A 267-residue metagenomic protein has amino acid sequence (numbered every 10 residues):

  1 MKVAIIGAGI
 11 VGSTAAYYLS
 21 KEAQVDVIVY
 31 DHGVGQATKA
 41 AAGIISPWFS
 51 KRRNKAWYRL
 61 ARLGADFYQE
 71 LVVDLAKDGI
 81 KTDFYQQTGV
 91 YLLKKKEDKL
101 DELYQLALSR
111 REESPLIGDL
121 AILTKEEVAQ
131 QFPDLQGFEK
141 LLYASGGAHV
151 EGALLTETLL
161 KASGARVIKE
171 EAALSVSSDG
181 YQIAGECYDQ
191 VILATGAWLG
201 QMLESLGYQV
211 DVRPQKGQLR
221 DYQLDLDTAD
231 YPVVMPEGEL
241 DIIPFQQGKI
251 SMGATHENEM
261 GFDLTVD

Functional and structural regions predicted by a protein language model:
K2-I28: N-terminal Rossmann-like FAD-binding beta1-loop-alpha1 element of flavoenzymes
A4-I6, C187-W198: Short hydrophobic core segments
T14-K21, H32, G43-I44, D83-F84 (+1 more regions): Active-site substrate-recognition segment that forms the wall of the catalytic cavity or substrate channel
Y18, T158, A162: Rossmann-fold NAD(P)-dependent oxidoreductase module
I44-E127, Q131: Dinucleotide-binding Rossmann-like beta1-alpha1 core, especially the glycine-rich loop that anchors the ADP
R59-L63, K95-L100, L142-T158, D263-D267: Short beta-strand to alpha-helix junction loop
L93, L174-V176, D241-P244: A structural signal for short hydrophobic beta-strand segments in well-ordered beta-sheet cores
A148, V167-Q182: A conserved short coil-to-beta-strand element within the FAD-binding core of flavoproteins
